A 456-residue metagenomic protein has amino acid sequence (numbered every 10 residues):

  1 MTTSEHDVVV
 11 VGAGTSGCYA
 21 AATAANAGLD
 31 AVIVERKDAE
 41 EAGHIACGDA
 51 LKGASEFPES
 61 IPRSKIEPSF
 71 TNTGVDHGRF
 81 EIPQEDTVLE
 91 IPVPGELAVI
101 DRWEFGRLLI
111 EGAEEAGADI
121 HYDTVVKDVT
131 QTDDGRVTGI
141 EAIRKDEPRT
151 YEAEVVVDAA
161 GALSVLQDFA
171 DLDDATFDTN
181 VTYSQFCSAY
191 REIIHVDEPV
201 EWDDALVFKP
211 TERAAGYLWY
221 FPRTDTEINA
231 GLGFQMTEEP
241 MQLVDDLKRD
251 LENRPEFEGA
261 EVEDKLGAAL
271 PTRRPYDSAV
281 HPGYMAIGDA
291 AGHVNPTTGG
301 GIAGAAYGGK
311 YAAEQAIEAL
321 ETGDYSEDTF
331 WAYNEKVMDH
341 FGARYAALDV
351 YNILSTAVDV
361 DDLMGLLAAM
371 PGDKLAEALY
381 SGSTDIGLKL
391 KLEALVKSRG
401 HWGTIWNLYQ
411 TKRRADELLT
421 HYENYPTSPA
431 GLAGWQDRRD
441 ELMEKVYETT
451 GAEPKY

Functional and structural regions predicted by a protein language model:
T3-H6, K145-V155, V280-G283: Core beta-strand elements of the Rossmann-like FAD/NAD(P) dinucleotide-binding domain in flavoenzyme oxidoreductases
V9-A13, Y19-I45: Glycine-rich FAD pyrophosphate-binding loop
A13, E114-E256: Predominantly flavin-linked oxidoreductase catalytic cores and closely associated redox partners
A27-L29, D38-P83: N-terminal FAD cofactor-binding segment of flavoenzymes
V88, D128, P240-A313, L320-E321 (+1 more regions): FAD/FMN-dependent oxidoreductases across multiple families
P92-E111, Q235-L243: Short beta-strand to alpha-helix junction loop
Y311-M364: Active-site-proximal substrate-binding core of FAD-dependent oxidoreductases
D361-Y456: C-terminal auxiliary extensions adjacent to catalytic cores
